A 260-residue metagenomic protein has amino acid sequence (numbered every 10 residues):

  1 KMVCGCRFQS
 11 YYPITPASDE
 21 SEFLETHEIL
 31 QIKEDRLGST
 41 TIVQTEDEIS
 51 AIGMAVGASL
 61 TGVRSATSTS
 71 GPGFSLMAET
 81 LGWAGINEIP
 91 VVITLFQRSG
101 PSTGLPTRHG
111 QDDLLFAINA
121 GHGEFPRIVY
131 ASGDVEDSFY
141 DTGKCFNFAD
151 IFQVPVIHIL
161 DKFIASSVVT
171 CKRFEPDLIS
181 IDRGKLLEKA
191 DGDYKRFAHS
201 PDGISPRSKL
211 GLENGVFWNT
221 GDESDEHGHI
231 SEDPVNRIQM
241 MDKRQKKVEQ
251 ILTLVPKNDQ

Functional and structural regions predicted by a protein language model:
K1-A120, F125-P126, A131-S132: Thiamine diphosphate
M2-C4, D141, F146-Q260: Flexible, low-complexity linker and terminal segments
S18-D19, P101-S102, D137, A165-V168: Short, well-ordered, mixed-charge alpha-helical segments that flank or form enzyme active sites
V56-S59, V63-A66, F139-I151: Active-site-proximal alpha-helical scaffold in enzymes
F125-N147: Active-site/ligand-binding-proximal alpha/beta "capping" segment
